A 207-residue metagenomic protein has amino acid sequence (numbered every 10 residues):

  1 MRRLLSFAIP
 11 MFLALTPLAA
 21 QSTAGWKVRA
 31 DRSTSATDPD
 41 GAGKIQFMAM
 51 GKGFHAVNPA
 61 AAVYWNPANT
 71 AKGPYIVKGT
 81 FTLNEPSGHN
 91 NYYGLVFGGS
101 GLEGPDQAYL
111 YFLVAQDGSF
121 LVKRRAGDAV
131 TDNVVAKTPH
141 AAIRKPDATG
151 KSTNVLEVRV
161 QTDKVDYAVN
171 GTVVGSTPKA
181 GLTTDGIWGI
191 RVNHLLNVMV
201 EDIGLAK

Functional and structural regions predicted by a protein language model:
M1-L4: Positively charged n-region of N-terminal signal peptides that target proteins for export
S6-T16: Bacterial N-terminal signal peptides
Q21-T80, N84-S87, K164: Low-complexity, Ser/Thr/Pro/Gly-rich disordered linker/stalk regions
P59-V130: Secretory/extracellular carbohydrate-interaction modules and structurally similar beta-sandwich "look-alikes"
G79, A148-P178: Carbohydrate-binding surfaces in secreted/extracellular proteins
F81-L83, V160, L205: Hydrophobic beta-strand positions in extracellular immunoglobulin-like domains
A129-V155: Short, aromatic/His-centered strand-loop micro-motif at the edge of beta-sheets
T177-D202: Flexible glycan-contacting loops in extracellular carbohydrate-active proteins
